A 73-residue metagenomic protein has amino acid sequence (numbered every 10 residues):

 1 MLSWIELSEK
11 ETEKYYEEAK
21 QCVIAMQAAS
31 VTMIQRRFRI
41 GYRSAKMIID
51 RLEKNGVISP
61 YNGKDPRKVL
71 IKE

Functional and structural regions predicted by a protein language model:
M1-E73: C-terminal intrinsically disordered, low-complexity extensions immediately downstream of enzyme catalytic cores
